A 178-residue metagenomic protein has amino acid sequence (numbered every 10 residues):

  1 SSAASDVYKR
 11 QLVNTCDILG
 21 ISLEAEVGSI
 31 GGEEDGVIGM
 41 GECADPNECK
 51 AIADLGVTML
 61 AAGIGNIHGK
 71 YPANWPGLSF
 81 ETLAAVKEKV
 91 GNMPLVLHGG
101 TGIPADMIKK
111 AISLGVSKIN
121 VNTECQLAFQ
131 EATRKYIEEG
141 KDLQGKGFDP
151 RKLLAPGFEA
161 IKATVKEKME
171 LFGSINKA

Functional and structural regions predicted by a protein language model:
S1-Y8: Short, small-residue-biased leader/transition segments that mark boundaries at the very start of proteins
S5, I64-G69, L114-Q130: Glycine-rich phosphate-binding active-site loops on the catalytic face of alpha/beta enzymes
G20-E24, T58-A61, P94-V96, K118: Structural preference for beta-strand elements that scaffold enzyme active sites
E26-G36, G63-I67, H98-G102, N122-E124: Active-site beta-loop-alpha junctions enriched in small/polar residues
D54-M59, K89-N92, K110-I119: Glycine-enriched alpha-helix->loop->beta-strand junction motifs that scaffold or abut catalytic
L55-E81: Glycine/Thr-rich beta-alpha phosphate-binding loop at enzyme active sites
G100-L114: Catalytic cores of alpha/beta
I137-A178: Extended, intrinsically disordered, low-complexity segments
